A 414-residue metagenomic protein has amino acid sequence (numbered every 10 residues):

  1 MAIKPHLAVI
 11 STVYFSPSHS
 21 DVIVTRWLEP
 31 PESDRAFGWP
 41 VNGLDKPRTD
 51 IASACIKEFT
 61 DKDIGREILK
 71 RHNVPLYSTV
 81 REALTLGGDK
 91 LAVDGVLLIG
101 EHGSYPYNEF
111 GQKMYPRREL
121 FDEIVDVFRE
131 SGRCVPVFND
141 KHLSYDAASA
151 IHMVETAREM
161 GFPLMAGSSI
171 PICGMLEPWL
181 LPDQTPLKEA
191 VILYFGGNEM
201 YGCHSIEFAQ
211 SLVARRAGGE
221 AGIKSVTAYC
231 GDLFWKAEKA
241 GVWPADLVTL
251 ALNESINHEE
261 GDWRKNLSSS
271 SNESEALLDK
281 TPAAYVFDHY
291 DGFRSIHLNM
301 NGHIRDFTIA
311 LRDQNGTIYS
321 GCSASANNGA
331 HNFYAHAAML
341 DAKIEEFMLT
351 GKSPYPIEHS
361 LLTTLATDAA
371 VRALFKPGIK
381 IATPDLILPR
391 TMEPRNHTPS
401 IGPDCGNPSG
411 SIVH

Functional and structural regions predicted by a protein language model:
M1-R71, A190: N-terminal Rossmann-like dinucleotide-binding module
H6, D94-G95, P136: Structural motif
A52, K90-D94, K188: Conserved acidic residues
H72-G95, I99-P106, L120-V127: A structured beta-alpha segment of the ubiquitous adenosine-cofactor-binding alpha/beta core
E101-P171: Beta-strand-loop-alpha-helix segment that lines the small-molecule cofactor/substrate pocket of alpha/beta enzymes
G111-K113, C134, E346-H414: C-terminal helix-rich "cap/oligomerization" subdomain common to oxidoreductases
A190-F293, M300-H303, L365: Rossmann-like dinucleotide-binding domain that binds NAD(P)(H)
E260-E358, G410-S411: NAD(P)-dinucleotide binding in Rossmann-like oxidoreductases
